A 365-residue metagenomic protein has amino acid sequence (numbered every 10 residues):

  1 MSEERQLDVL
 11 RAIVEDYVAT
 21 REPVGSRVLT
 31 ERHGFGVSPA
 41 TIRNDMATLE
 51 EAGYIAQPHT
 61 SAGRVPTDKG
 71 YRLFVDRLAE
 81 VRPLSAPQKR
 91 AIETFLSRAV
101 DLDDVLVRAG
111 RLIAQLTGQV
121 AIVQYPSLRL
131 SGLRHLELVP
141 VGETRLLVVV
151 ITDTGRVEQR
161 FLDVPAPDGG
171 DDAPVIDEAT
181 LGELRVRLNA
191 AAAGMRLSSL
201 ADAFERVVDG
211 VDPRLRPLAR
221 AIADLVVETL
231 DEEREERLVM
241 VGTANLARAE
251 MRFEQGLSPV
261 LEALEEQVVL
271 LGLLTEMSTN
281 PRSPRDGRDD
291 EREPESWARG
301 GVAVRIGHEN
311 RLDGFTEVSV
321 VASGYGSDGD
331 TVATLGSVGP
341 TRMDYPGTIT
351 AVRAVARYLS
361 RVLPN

Functional and structural regions predicted by a protein language model:
M1-S2, V37, P66, L84: Alpha-helical hairpin
S2, Q6-L10: Short, leucine-enriched amphipathic alpha-helices that occur as contiguous helical runs
E15-E22: Short helix-capping/hinge SLiMs at alpha-helix to coil transitions
P23-L78: N-terminal helix-turn-helix
R72, D76-A79, P83-G336, P340-N365: Intrinsically disordered, acidic Ser/Thr/Pro-rich low-complexity regulatory segments
